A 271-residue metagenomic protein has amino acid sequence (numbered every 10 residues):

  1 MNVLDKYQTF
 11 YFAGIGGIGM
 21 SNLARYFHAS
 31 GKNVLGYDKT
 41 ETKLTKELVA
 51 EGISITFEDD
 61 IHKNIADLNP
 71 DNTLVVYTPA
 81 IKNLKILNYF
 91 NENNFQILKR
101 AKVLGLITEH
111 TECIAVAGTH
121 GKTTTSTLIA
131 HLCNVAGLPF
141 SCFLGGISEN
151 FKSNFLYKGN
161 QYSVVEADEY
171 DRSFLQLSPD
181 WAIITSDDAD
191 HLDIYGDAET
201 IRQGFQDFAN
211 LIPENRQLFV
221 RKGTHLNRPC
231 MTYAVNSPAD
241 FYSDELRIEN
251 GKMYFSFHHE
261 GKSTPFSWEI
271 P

Functional and structural regions predicted by a protein language model:
M1-Y7: Positively charged, low-complexity intrinsically disordered leader regions
V3, Y26-A29, V49, H62-P70 (+3 more regions): Phosphate-binding loop of NTP-binding sites
T9, T73-L74, W181: Structural motif
F10-I15: Conserved N-terminal Rossmann-fold NAD(P)-binding element of oxidoreductases
M20: N-terminal Rossmann-fold NAD(P) dinucleotide-binding loop
G31-E47, F140: NAD(P)-binding Rossmann-fold cofactor-contacting core
S54-E58: Conserved SAM-binding strand-loop segment of SAM-dependent methyltransferases
R172, P265-P271: A short glycine-threonine-serine/GTX helix/turn-capping micro-motif
